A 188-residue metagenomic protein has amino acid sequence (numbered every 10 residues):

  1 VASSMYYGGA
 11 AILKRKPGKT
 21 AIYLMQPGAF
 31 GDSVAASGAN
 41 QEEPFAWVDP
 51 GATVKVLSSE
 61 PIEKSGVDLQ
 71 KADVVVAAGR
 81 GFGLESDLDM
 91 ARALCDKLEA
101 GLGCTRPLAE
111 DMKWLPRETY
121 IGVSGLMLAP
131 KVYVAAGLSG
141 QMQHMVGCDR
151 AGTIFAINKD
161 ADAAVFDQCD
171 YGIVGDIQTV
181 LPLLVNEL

Functional and structural regions predicted by a protein language model:
V1-L188: N-terminal glycine-rich FAD/FM-binding segment characteristic of electron-transfer flavoproteins
